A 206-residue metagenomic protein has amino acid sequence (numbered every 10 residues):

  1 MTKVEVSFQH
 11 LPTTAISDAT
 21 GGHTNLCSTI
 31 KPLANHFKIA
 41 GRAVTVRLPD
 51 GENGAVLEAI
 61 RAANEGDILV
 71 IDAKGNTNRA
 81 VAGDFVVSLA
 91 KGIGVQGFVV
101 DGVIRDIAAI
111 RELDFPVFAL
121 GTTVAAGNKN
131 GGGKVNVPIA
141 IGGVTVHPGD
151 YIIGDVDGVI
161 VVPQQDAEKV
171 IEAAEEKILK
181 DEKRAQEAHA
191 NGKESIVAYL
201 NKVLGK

Functional and structural regions predicted by a protein language model:
M1-P148, V162-E194, N201-K206: Feature captures the catalytic cores and cofactor-binding loops of soluble hydro-lyases/lyases that act on carboxylate
I152: C-terminal binding/interaction regions
D155: Histidine- and aromatic-rich ligand-binding microenvironments
